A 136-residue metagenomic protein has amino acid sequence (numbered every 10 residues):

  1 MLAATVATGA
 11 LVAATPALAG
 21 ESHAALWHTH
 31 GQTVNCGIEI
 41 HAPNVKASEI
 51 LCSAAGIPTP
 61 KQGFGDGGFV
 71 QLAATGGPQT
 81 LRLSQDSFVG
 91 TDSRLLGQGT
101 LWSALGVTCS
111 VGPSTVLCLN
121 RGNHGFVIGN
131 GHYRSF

Functional and structural regions predicted by a protein language model:
L2-V12: Bacterial N-terminal signal peptides
A14-P16: N-terminal signal peptide c-region/cleavage motif recognized by signal peptidases
A19-A25: Cleaved targeting-peptide boundary
W27-T29: N-terminal export/targeting and maturation segments
G31-P43, S48-S53, S103-R121: Extracellular/lumenal glycan-associated surfaces
S48-L96, I128-F136: A low-complexity, Ser/Thr/Gly/Pro-enriched, surface-exposed linker/loop concept that marks segments flanking
S87-G131: Extracytosolic low-complexity repeat regions of secreted or lipid-anchored proteins
